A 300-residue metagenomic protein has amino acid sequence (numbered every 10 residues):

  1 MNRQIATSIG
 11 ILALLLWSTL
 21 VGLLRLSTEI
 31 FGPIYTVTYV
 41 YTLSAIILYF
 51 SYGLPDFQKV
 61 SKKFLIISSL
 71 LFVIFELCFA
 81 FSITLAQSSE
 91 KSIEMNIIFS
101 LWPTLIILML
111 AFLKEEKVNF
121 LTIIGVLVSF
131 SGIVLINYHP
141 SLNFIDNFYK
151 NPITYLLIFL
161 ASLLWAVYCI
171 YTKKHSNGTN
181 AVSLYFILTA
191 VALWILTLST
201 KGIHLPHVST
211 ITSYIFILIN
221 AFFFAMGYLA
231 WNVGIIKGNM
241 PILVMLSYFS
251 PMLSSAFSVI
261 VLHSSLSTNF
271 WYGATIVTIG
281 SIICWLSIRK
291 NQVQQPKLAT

Functional and structural regions predicted by a protein language model:
M1-Y35, S131-V134, F144-K174, I195 (+2 more regions): Glycine-/small-residue-enriched transmembrane alpha-helix faces in small-molecule transporters and effluxers
I5-I9, I34-F50, K62-I67, T122-S131 (+4 more regions): Hydrophobic alpha-helical transmembrane segments of multi-pass integral membrane proteins, especially transporters
L15-S18, G22, Y49, S69-V73 (+9 more regions): Hydrophobic/small/kink-forming positions within alpha-helical transmembrane segments of polytopic membrane proteins
T19-L23, P55-I93, L135, F222-G238: Specific transmembrane alpha-helical segments of multi-pass solute transporters/efflux pumps, especially DMT/EamA
S27, T36, S82, F112-V118 (+5 more regions): Hydrophobic/aromatic residues within transmembrane alpha-helices of multi-pass small-molecule transporters
Y35-A45, F81-E115, M240-I260: Specific alpha-helical transmembrane segments that line the substrate/conduction pathway and gating interfaces
Y39, Y248-T300: C-terminal-most transmembrane helix of multi-pass membrane proteins
L48, N119-P140, Y248, N269-I288: Hydrophobic transmembrane alpha-helices of multi-pass small-molecule transport proteins
